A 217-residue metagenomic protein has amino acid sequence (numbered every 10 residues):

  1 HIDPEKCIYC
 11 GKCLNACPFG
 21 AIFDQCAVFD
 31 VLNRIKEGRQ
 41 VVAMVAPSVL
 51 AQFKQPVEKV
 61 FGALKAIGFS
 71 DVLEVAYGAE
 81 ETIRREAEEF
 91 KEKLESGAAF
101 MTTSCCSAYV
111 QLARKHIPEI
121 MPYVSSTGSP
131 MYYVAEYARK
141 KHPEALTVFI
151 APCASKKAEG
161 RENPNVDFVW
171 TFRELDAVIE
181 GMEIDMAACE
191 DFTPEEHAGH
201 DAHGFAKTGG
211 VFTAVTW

Functional and structural regions predicted by a protein language model:
H1-V28: Iron-sulfur cluster-binding cysteine motifs and their immediate structural context in ferredoxin-like electron-transfer
D24-W217: Iron-sulfur-associated redox domains of electron-transfer enzymes in respiratory and anaerobic energy metabolism
